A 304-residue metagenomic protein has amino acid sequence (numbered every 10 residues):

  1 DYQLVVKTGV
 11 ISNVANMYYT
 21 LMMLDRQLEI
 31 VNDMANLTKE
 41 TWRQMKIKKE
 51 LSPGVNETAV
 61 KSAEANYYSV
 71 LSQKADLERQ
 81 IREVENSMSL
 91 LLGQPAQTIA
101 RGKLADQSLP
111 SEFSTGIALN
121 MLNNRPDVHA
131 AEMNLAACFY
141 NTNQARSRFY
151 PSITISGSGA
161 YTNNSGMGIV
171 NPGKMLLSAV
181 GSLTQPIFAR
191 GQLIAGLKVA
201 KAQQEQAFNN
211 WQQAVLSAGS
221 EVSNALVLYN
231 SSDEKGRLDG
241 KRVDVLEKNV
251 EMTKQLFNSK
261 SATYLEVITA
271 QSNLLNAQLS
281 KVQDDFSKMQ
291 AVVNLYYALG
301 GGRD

Functional and structural regions predicted by a protein language model:
D1, K7, N32-D33, T58-S62 (+6 more regions): Sec/SRP-type N-terminal targeting helices
Q3-I117, L228, S232, M252-Q255 (+2 more regions): Periplasmic alpha-helical coiled-coil/stalk elements that build and connect Gram-negative outer-membrane
V6, N13, V31, T38 (+21 more regions): Hydrophobic stripe of amphipathic alpha-helices that form coiled-coil interfaces
V6, S52, A160-G166, R190: Sequence/structural signature of outer-membrane beta-barrel proteins
L109, S280-D304: Acidic, low-complexity, intrinsically disordered peripheral segments
G159-N163, Q185-I187, L299: Transmembrane beta-strands of outer-membrane beta-barrel pores
T263-L275: Short histidine
